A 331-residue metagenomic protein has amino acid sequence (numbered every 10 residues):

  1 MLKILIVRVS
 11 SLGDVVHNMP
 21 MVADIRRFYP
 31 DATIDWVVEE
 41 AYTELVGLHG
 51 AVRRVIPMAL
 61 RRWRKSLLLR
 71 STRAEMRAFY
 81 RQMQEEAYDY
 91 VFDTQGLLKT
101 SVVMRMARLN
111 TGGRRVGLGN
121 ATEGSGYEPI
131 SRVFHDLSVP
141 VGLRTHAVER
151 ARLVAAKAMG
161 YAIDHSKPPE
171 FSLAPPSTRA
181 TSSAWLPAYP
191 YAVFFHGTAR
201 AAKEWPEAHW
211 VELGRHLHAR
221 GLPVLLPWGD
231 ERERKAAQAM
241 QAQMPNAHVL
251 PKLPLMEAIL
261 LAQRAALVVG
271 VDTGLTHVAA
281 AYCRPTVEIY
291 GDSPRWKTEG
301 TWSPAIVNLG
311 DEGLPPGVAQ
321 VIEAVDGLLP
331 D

Functional and structural regions predicted by a protein language model:
M1-D331: Catalytic machinery of carbohydrate-active enzymes, primarily nucleotide-sugar-dependent glycosyltransferases
